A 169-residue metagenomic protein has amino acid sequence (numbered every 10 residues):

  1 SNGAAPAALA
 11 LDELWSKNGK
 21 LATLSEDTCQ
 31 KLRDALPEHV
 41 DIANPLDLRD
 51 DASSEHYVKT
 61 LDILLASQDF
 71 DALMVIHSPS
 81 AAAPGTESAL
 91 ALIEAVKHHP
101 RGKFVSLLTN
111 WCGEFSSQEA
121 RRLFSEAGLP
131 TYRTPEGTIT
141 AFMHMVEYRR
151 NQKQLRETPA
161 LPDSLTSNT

Functional and structural regions predicted by a protein language model:
S1-S78, E87: Short glycine-cluster motifs
N2-A22, L90-T169: Peripheral docking tails and interdomain loops at the edges of cofactor- or intermediate-handling domains
R49, A81, L108-T109: A generic structural signal for short
S80-P84, E114-F115: Short, small-residue-enriched loops and turns at beta-alpha junctions that line or gate enzyme active sites
